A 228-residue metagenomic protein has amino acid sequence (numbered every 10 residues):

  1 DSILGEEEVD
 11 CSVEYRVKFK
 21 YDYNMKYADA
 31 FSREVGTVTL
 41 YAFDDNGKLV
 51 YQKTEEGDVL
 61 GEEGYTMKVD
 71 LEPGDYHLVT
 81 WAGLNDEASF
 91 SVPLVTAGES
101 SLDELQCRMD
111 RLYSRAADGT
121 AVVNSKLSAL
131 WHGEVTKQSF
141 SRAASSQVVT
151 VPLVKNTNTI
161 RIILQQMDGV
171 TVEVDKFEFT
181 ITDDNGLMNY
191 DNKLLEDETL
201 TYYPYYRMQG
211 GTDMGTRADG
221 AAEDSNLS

Functional and structural regions predicted by a protein language model:
D1-Y21: Bacterial Sec-dependent N-terminal signal peptides
S2-E7, K26-S32, T54: N-terminal low-complexity, intrinsically disordered tails enriched in Ser/Pro/Gly and acidic/polar residues
E6-V9, D29, T150-K155: Short, solvent-exposed beta-strand/turn "edge" segments of beta-rich domains on protein surfaces
K18-D22, Y41, W81, I163-Q165 (+1 more regions): Residue-level recognition of well-ordered beta-strand positions that form the cores of beta-sheet-rich folds across
Y21-R33, I163-V172: Structural motif
V38-P93, V172-S228: Tryptophan-paired
L49-K155: Short, low-hydrophobicity acidic/polar segments
L112-N226: Acidic, serine/threonine- and glycine-rich low-complexity intrinsically disordered segments that serve as flexible
